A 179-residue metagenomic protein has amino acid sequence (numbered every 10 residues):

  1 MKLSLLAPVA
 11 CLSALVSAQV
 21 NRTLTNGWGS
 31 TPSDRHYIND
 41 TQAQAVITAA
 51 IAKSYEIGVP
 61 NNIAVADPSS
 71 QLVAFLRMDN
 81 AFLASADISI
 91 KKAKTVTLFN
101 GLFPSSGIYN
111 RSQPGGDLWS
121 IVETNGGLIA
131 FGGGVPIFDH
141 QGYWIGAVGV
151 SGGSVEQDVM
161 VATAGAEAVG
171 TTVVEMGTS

Functional and structural regions predicted by a protein language model:
M1-Q19: Fungal secretory targeting signals
Q19-S179: Flexible, solvent-exposed loop/hinge segments and secondary-structure transition points
